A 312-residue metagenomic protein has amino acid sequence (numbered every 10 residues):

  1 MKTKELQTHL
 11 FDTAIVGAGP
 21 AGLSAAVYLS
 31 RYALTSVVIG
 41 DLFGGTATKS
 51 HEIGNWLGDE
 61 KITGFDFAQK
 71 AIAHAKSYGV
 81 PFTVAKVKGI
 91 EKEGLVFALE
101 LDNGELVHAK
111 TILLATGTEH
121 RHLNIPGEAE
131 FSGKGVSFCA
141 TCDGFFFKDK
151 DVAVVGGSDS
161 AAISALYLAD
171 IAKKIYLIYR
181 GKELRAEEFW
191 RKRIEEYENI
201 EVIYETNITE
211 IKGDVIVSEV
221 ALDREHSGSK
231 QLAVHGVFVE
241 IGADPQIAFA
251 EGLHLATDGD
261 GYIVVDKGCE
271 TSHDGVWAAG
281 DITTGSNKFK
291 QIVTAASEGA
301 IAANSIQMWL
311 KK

Functional and structural regions predicted by a protein language model:
M1-V16, S30-Y32, I211, D223-E225 (+5 more regions): Rossmann-like nucleotide/phosphate-binding core characteristic of flavoprotein oxidoreductases
K2, E119, N124, E130-F146 (+3 more regions): FAD-site-proximal beta/loop scaffold in flavoenzymes
T3-Y78, K150, S160-E187, I203: Beta1-alpha1 glycine-rich phosphate/pyrophosphate-binding loop at the start of Rossmann-like nucleotide-binding domains
H9, A75-L101, L106-A109, D170-K267 (+1 more regions): A Rossmann-like FAD-binding core segment of flavoenzymes
G19-P20, T118-H120, S158-S160, T283: Residue-level detector of alpha-helix initiation sites
I53-L57, V155, R193-E196: Short, hinge-like loop/turn segments at secondary-structure boundaries
F82-F146: Glycine/small-residue-rich loop that forms an oxyanion/phosphate-binding "nest" at active or ligand-binding sites
